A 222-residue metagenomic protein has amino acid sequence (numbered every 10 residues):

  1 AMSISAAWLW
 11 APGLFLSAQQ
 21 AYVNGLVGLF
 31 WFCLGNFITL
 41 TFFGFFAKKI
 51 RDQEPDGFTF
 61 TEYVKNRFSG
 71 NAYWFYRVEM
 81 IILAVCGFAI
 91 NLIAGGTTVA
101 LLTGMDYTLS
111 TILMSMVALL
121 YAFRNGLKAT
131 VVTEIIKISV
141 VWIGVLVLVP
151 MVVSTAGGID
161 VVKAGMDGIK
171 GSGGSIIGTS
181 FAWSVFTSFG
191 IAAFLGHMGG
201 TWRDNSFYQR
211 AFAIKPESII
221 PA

Functional and structural regions predicted by a protein language model:
A1-D56, L195-G196, G200, F207-F212 (+1 more regions): Membrane-interface helix-loop-helix modules in multi-pass membrane proteins
S3-I4, N66-G70, W74, K137-M151: Small-residue-rich segments of transmembrane alpha-helices in multi-pass membrane proteins, especially helix faces
A6, G35-T39, M114-A118, I136-V140 (+1 more regions): Transmembrane alpha-helical core residues of multi-pass small-molecule transporters, especially secondary transporters
F30-A122, A192-G199: Helix-loop-helix module between adjacent transmembrane segments
F42, E79-I90, V140-V153, S184-T201 (+1 more regions): Selective recognition of specific alpha-helical transmembrane segments in multi-pass small-molecule
E62-S69, L101, A164, R210-E217 (+1 more regions): Short amphipathic alpha-helical coupling elements at transmembrane boundaries
L101-T103, V149-H197: Helix-loop-helix junctions that connect adjacent transmembrane segments in multi-pass membrane transporters
